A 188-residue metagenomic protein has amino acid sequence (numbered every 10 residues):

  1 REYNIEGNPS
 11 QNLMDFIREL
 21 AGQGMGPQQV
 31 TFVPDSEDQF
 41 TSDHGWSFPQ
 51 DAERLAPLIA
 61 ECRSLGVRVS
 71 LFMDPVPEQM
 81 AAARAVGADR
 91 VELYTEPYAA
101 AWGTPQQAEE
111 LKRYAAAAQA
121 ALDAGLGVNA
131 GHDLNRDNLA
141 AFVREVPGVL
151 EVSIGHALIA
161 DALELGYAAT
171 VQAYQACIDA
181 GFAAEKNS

Functional and structural regions predicted by a protein language model:
R1, L20-V30, S64, A85-V91 (+1 more regions): Glycine-enriched alpha-helix->loop->beta-strand junction motifs that scaffold or abut catalytic
R1-E53: Glycine/small-residue-rich loop that forms an oxyanion/phosphate-binding "nest" at active or ligand-binding sites
R1-G7, F48-S70, Q107-A130, R136 (+3 more regions): Alpha-helix-loop-beta-strand connector modules within alpha/beta enzyme cores
E6-S10, D35-E37, V67, D74-V76 (+4 more regions): Active-site beta-loop-alpha junctions enriched in small/polar residues
S10-G24, V76-V86, A130, L134-V149: Catalytic cores of alpha/beta
V30-F40, R90-W102, G148-Y167: Glycine-rich phosphate-binding active-site loops on the catalytic face of alpha/beta enzymes
D35-E37, P49, R68-A121: Histidine/lysine/aspartate-rich catalytic loop segments that bind and position anionic ligands
G103, Q107, D161-K186: C-terminal helical cap(s) of enzyme catalytic domains, especially alpha/beta-barrels
